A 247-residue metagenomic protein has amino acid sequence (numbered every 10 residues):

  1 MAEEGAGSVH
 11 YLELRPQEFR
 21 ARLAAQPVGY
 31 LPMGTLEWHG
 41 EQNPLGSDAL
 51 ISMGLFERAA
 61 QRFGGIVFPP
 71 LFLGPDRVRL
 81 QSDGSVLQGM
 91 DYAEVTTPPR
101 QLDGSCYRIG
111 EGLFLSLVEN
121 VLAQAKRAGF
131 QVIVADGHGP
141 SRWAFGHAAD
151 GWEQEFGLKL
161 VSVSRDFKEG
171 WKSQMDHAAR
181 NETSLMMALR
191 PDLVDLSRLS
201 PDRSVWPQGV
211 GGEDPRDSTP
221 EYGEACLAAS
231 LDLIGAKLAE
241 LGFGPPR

Functional and structural regions predicted by a protein language model:
M1-R247: Extended, histidine- and acidic-residue-enriched regions that form the cofactor-binding/catalytic faces
